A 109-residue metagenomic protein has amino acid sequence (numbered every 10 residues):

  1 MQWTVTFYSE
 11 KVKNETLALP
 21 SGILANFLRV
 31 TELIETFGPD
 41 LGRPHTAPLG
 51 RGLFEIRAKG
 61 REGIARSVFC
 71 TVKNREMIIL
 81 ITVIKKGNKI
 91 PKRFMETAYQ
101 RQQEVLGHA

Functional and structural regions predicted by a protein language model:
M1-I64, K73-M77, I84-A109: Basic, Lys/Arg-enriched alpha-helical interface segments
S67-F69: Hydrophobic/aromatic beta-strand elements that line small-molecule binding cavities or substrate pockets in beta-rich
